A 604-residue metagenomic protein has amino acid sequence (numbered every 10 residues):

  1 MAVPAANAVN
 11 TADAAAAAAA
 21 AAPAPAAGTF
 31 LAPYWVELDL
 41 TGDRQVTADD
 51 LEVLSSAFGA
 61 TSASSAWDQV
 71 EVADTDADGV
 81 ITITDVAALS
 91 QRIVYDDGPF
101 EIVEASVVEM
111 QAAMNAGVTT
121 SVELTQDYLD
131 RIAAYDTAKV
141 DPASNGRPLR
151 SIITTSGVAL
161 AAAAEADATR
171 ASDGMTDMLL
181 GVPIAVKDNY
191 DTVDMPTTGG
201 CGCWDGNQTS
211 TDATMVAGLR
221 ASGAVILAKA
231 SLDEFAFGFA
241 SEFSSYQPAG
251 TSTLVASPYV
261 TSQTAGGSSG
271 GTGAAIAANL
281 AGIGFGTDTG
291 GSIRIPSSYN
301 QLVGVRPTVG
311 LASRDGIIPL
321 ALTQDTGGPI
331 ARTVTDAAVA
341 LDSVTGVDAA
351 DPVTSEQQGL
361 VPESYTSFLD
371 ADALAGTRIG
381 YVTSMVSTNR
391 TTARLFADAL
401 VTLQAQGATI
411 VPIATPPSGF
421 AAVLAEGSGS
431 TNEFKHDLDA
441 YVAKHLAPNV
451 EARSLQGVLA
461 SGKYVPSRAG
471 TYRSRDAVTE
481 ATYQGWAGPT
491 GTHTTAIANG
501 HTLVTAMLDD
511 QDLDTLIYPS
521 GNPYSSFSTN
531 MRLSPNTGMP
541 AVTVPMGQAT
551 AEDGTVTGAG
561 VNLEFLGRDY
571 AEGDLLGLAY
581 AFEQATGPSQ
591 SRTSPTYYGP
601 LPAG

Functional and structural regions predicted by a protein language model:
V3-P4, A12-E104, V140-P148: Cellulosome-associated attachment modules in secreted, modular CAZymes
S56-A63, Q91-Y95, A112-A116, L129-A138 (+11 more regions): Sec-exported extracytoplasmic/periplasmic mature domains
D97-T198, G202-D205, L232-F237, E356-Q357 (+1 more regions): Short, well-ordered alpha-helical
G117, G181, A221, A281 (+1 more regions): Glycine-rich, small-residue loops and helix-cap segments that act as flexible hinges at active-site edges
L179-G199, F368-V382, T431-T502, P545-G547 (+1 more regions): Short helix-loop capping/hinge segments that flank enzyme active sites or metal/cofactor-binding pockets
L179-G327, P352-Q357, G380-S384, P519-F527: Short glycine/serine-rich loop/turn segments
Y190, P196, Q324-T326, V353-A447: Gly/Ser-rich, acidic/histidine-flanked active-site/gating loops
R306-R394, D398, Q584-G604: A short helix-breaking turn/cap at a secondary-structure junction
